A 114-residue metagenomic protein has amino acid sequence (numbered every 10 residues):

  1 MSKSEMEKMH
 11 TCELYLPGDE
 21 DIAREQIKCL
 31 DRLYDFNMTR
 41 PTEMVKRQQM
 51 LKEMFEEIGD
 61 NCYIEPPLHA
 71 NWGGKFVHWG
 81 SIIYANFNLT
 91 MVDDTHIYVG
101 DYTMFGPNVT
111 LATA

Functional and structural regions predicted by a protein language model:
M1-N61: Terminal amphipathic alpha-helical/low-complexity segments used for targeting or macromolecular assembly
D19-E20, G73-K75: Short capping/connector residues at structural and topological boundaries
K28, Q48, K52, P66-A70 (+2 more regions): A sequence-level detector of short, solvent-exposed, charge-rich linear segments
N61-A70, V77-L89, I97, T103-V109: A structural motif detector for beta-strand N-caps
T113-A114: Glycine- and small hydrophobic-enriched segments that form the cores of compact globular domains
